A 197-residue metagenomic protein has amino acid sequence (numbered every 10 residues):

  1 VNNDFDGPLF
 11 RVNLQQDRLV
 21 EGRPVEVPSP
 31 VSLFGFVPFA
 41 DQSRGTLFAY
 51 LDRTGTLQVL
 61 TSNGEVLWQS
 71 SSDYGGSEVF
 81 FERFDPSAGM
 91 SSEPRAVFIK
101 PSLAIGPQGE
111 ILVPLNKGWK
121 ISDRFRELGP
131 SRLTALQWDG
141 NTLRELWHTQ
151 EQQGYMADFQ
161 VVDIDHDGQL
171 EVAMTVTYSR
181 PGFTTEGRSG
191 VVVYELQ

Functional and structural regions predicted by a protein language model:
V1-Q197: Beta-propeller-forming repeat regions
